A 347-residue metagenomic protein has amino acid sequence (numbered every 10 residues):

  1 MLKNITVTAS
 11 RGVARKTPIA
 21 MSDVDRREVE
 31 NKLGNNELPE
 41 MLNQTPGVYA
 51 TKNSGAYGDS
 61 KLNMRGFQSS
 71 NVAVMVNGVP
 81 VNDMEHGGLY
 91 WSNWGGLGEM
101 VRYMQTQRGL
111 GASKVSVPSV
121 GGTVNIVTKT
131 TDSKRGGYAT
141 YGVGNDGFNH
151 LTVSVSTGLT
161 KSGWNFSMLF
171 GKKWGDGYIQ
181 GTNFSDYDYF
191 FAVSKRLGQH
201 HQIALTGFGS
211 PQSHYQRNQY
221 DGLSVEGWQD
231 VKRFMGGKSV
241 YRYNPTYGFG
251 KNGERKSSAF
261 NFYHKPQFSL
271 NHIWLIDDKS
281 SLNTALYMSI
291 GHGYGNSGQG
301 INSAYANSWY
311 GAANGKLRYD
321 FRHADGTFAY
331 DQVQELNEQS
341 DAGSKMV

Functional and structural regions predicted by a protein language model:
K3-L33, K61: N-terminal periplasmic "start-of-domain" segments of outer-membrane beta-barrel proteins
G12, S69, V81, G144-D146 (+5 more regions): Structural signature of outer-membrane beta-barrel domains
L33, E37, D59, S119-G121 (+6 more regions): Transmembrane beta-barrel architecture of outer-membrane proteins
P39-P80, R102: Extracytoplasmic beta-strand/coil segments of soluble accessory domains associated with Gram-negative outer-membrane
L42, Y103-Q105, V124-I126, T284: Non-catalytic regulatory/gating segments with a bias toward low-complexity or hydrophobic composition
K61, P80-R108, V127-K129: Short acidic/polar hinge/loop motifs at secondary-structure boundaries that mediate gating or recognition
G136, V143-W174, I179-N218, Q267-D277: Transmembrane beta-barrel wall of Gram-negative outer-membrane proteins
S194, Q202-N271, N296-M346: Acidic/polar loop-and-plug regions of large Gram-negative outer-membrane beta-barrel proteins
